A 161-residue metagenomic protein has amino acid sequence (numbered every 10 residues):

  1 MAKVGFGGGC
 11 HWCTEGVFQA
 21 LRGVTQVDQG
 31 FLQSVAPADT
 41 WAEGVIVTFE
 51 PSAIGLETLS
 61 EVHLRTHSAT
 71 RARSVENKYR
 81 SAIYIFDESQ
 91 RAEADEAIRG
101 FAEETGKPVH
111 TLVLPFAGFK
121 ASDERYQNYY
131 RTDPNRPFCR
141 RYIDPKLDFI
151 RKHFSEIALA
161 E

Functional and structural regions predicted by a protein language model:
M1-E161: Flexible coil/turn and secondary-structure edge motifs
